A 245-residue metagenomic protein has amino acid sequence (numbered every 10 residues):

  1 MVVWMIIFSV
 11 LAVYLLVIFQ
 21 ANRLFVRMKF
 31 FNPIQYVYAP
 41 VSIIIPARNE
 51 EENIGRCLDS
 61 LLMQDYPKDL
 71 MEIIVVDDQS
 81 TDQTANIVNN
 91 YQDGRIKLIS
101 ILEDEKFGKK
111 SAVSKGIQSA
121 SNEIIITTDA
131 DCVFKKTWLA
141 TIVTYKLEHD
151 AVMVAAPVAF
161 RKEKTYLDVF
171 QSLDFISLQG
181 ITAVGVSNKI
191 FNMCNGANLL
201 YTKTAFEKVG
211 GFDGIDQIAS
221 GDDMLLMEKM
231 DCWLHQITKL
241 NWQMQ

Functional and structural regions predicted by a protein language model:
M1-D59: N-proximal low-complexity "stem/linker" segments adjacent to membrane-targeting elements
V10-V17, A21-L24, I101-A112, G116 (+2 more regions): Long helical/loop segments within the catalytic core of UDP-sugar-dependent glycosyltransferases, especially the large
A39-S42, E72, L225: Cell-envelope/extracellular polymer assembly enzymes that use nucleotide-activated donors
E52-R56, L70-M71, D82-N90, S100 (+1 more regions): Acidic helix N-cap motif at the loop->helix transition within catalytic regions of sugar-transfer enzymes
D59-L70: Short, acidic, metal-binding catalytic loop of nucleotide-sugar glycosyltransferases
D77-A85, E105, C132: A conserved acidic beta->alpha catalytic loop
I125: Short aromatic/hydrophobic "clamp" motif used to bind/position activated sugar donors
I218-L225: Acidic donor-binding loop at a coil-to-helix junction in glycosyltransferase catalytic cores that engages
